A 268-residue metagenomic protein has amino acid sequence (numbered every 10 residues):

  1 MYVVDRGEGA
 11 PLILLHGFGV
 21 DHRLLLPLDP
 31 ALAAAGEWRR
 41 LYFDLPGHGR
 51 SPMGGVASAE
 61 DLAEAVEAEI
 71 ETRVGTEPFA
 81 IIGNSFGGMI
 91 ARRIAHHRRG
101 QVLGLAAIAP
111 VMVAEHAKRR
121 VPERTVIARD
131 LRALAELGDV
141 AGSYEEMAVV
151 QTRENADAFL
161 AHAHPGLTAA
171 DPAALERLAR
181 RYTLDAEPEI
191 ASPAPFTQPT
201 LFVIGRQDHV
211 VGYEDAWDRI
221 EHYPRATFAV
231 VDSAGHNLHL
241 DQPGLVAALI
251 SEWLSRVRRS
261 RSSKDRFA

Functional and structural regions predicted by a protein language model:
Y2-P52: Conserved HGGG/HGGXW glycine-rich cap/lid loop of the alpha/beta-hydrolase fold
R39-I82, A248-S251: Active-site loop/oxyanion-hole signature of alpha/beta-hydrolase fold enzymes
G83, G87, A91: Gly/Ala-rich beta-loop-alpha elbow adjacent to hydrolase catalytic centers
R92, H96, V102-A135: Flexible "cap/lid" loop of the alpha/beta hydrolase fold
H116-K118, E136-A194: Conserved alpha/beta-hydrolase catalytic His-Asp/Glu region
F196, F202-I204, D208: Short beta-strand/loop motif that positions the catalytic acidic residue of the alpha/beta-hydrolase fold
H209-D215: Conserved alpha/beta-hydrolase "acid-adjacent" motif
A234-A247: Catalytic histidine-centered segment of alpha/beta-hydrolase-like enzymes
